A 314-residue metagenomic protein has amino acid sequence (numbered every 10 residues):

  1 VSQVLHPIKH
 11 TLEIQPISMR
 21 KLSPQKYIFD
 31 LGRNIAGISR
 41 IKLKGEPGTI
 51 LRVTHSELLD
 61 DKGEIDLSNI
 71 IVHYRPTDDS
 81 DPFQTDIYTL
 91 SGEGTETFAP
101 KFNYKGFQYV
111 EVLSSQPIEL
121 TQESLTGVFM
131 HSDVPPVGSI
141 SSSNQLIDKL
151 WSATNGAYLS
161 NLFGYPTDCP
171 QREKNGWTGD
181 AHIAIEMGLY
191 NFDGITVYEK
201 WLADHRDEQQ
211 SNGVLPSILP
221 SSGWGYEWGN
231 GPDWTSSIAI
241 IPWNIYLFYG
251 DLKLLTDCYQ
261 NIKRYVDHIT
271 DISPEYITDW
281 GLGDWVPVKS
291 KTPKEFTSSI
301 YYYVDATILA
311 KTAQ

Functional and structural regions predicted by a protein language model:
V1-L5, P16-I17, R206, V214-L215 (+2 more regions): Intrinsic structural disorder
V1-R172, G179-D180, T196-E199, P216-G223 (+1 more regions): Extracellular/oxidizing-compartment recognition motifs
Y109, P117-A153, L159, P166-I218 (+3 more regions): Active-site acid/base region of carbohydrate-active enzymes
L189, W243, T307-A310: Structural signature of alpha-helical solenoid repeat scaffolds
S237-I240, V304: Residue register of alpha-helical TPR repeats
F296-Q314: Extended amphipathic alpha-helical segments enriched in small hydrophobics
